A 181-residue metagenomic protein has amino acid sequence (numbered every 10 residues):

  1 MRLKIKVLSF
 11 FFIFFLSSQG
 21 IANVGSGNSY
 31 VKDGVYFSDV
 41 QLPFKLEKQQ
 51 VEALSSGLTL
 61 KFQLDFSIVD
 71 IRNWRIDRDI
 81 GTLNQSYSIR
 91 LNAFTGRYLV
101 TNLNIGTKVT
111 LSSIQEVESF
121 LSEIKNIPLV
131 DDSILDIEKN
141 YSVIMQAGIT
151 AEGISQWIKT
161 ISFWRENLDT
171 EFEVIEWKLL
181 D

Functional and structural regions predicted by a protein language model:
M1-L3: N-terminal secretory signal peptides that target proteins for export/translocation
K6-S17: Bacterial N-terminal signal peptides
I21-D65: N-terminal onset of structured domains
A22-N28, K48, N84-S86, N126-D131: Short structured motifs
Q50-Q115: Structured domain cores in non-transmembrane regions
Y87-I149: Surface-exposed, polar helix/loop patches in the mature regions of secreted/periplasmic/lumenal proteins that form
L129-D181: Glycine-rich, aromatic-bearing surface loops/beta-hairpins
